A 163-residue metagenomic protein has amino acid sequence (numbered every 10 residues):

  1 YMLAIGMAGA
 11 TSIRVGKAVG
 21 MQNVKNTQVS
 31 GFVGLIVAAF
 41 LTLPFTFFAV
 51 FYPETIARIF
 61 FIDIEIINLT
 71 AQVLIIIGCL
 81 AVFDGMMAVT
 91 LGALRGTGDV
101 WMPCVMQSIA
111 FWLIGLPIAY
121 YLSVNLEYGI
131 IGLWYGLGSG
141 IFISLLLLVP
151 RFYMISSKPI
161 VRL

Functional and structural regions predicted by a protein language model:
Y1-P53, D84-P103: Small-residue-rich hydrophobic transmembrane alpha-helices
A4, I64-M87, I109: Alpha-helical transmembrane segments of multi-pass membrane proteins
I5, K17, R58-I59, Q72 (+3 more regions): Transmembrane helix-loop junction
A38, L74-I77, A81, Q107-S108 (+1 more regions): Residue-level recognition of transmembrane alpha-helices in multi-pass small-molecule transporters/permeases
P53, I59, I67-N68, F111-L145 (+2 more regions): Membrane-interface helix-loop junctions in multi-pass transport and translocation proteins
I76-T90, G140-I155: Hydrophobic alpha-helical segments of multi-pass membrane transport proteins
V100-W112: Cytoplasmic juxtamembrane regions at transmembrane-helix boundaries
